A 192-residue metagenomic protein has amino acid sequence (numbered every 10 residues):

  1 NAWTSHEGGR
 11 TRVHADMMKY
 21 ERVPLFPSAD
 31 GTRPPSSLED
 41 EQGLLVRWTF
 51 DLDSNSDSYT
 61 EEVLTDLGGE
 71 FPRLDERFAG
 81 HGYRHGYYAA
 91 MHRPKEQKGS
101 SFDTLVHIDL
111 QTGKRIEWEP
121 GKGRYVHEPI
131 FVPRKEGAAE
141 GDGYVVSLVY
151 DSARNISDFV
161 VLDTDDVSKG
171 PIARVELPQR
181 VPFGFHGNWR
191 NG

Functional and structural regions predicted by a protein language model:
N1-G192: Beta-propeller domains
